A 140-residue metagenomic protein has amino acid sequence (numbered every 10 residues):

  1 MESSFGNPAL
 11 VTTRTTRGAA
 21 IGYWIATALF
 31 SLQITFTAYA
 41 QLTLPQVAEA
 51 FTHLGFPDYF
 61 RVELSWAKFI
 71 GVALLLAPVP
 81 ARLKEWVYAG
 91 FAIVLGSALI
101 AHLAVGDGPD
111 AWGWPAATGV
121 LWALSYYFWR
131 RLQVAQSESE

Functional and structural regions predicted by a protein language model:
E2-E140: Membrane-interface extramembranous regions
